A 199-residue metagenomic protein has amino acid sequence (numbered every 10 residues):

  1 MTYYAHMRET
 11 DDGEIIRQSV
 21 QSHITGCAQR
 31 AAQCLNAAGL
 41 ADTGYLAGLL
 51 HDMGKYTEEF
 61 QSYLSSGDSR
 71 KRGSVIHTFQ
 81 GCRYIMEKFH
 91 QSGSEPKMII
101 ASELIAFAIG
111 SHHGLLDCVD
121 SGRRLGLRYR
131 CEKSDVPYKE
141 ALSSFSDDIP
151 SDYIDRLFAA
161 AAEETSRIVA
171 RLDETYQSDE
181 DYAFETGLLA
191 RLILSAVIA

Functional and structural regions predicted by a protein language model:
Y3-E14, V20-A199: Accessory nucleic-acid engagement/destabilization modules that flank
